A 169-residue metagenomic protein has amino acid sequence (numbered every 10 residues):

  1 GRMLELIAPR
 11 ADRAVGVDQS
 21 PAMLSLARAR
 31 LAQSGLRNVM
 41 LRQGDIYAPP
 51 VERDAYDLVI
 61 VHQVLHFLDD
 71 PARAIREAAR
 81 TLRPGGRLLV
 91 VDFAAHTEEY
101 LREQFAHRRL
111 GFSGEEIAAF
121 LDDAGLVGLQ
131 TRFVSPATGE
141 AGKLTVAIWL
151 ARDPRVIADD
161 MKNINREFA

Functional and structural regions predicted by a protein language model:
G1-P49: Class I SAM-dependent methyltransferase SAM/SAH-binding core
A22, D69-R73, E98: Short N-terminal helix/helix-N-cap motif within the alpha/beta-hydrolase-1
Y47-V59: A short acidic, Gly/Pro-enriched loop at the edge of an enzyme's catalytic core that lines a small-molecule cofactor
D57-D70, A94: A short SAM/SAH-binding and catalytic strip from SAM-dependent methyltransferases
A72-R87: A short glycine-rich, Lys/Arg-flanked "PGG" loop and its adjoining helix->strand segment in the class I
R87-L150: C-terminal alpha-helical "lid/dimerization" subdomain adjacent to the S-adenosyl-L-methionine
W149-A169: C-terminal lobe and adjacent flexible extensions of AdoMet/dcAdoMet transferase-like proteins
